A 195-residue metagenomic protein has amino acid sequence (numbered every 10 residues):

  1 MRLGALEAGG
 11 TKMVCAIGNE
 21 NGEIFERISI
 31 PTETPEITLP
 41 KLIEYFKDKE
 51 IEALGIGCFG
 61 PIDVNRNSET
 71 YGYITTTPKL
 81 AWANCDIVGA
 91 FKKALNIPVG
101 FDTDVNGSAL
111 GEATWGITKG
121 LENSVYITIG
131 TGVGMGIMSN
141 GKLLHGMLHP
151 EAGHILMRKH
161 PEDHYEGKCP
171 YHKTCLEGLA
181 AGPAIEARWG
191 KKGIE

Functional and structural regions predicted by a protein language model:
R2-P40, Y73-I74, L143-H160: Short glycine-rich, Thr/Ser-proximal phosphate-binding strand/loop in the N-terminal lobe of ATP-dependent enzymes
E7, D104, G130: Active-site glycine-centered loops adjacent to acidic/histidine catalytic or metal-binding residues that shape
T11-K12, G107, T131-V133: Conserved A3 ("GATE") glycine/threonine-rich loop of ANL adenylate-forming enzymes
I17-G18, E26, G100, W115-E195: Glycine/GP-enriched mid-protein hinge/lid loop-to-helix segment characteristic of carbohydrate kinases
G18, P40-L54, P61, P98-V99 (+1 more regions): Phosphate/pyrophosphate-binding loops at sites that engage ATP/ADP/AMP, CoA/4′-phosphopantetheine, polyphosphate
P35, L39, A53, I62-N123 (+2 more regions): Glycine-rich phosphate-binding loop and adjoining helix at the ATP-binding site of ATP-dependent phosphoryl-transfer
F59-I62, G130-G132: Short glycine-rich anion-binding loops that position phosphate/pyrophosphate groups of nucleotides and phosphorylated
